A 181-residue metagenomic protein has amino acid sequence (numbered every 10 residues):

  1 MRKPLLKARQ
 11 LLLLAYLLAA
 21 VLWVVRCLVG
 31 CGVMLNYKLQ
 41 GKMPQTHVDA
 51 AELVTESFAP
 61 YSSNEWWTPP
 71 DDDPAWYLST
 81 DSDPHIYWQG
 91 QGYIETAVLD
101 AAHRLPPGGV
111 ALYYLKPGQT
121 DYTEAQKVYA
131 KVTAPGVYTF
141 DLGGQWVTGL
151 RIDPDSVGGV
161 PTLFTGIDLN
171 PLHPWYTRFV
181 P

Functional and structural regions predicted by a protein language model:
R2-V21: N-terminal Sec-pathway targeting helices
A20-Q91, D168-P181: Glycan-recognition and processing domains
P69-D141, W146: Extracellular ligand-binding interfaces
D81-D83, T148-R151, L163-T165: Polyanion-binding and phosphate-handling cores
K116-T120, G158, H173: Solvent-exposed strand-loop boundary residues in beta-sheet-rich modules
R151-G159: Short beta-strand-plus-loop segments that form exposed binding edges in beta-rich domains
G158-L172: Edge beta-strands of jelly-roll/beta-sandwich modules across compartments, strongly enriched in secreted/luminal
